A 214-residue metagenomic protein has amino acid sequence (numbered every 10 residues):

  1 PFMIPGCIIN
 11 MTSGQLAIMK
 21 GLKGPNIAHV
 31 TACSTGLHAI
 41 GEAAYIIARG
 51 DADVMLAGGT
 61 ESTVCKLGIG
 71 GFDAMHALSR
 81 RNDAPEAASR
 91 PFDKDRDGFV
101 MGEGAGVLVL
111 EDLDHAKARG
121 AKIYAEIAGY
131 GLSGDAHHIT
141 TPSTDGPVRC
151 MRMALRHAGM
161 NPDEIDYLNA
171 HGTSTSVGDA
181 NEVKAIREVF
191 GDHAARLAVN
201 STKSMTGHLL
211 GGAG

Functional and structural regions predicted by a protein language model:
P1-E42, A74-V100, I186-G214: Conserved catalytic cysteine-centered active-site region of acyl-thioester-dependent Claisen-condensing enzymes
G6-N10, L37, K66, E86 (+7 more regions): Electropositive phosphate-/nucleotide-binding environments in soluble metabolic enzymes
M11, Q15-M19, E42-I46, L67 (+5 more regions): Alpha-helical scaffold segments in soluble metabolic enzymes
L16, G36, A43, F72 (+4 more regions): Conserved small-residue
L22-N26, E42, R49-M55, T60 (+5 more regions): Short coil/turn connectors at secondary-structure junctions
D53-D97, G129-P142, A170-A180, R196-G214: Acyl-CoA/ACP chain-elongation machinery
D83-M160, D166-Y167: Condensing-enzyme catalytic core mediating Claisen C-C bond formation in acyl metabolism
Y124, I139-V199, S204: A glycine- and small/hydrophobic-rich beta-loop-beta segment that serves as a flexible "lid/hinge" or phosphate-binding
